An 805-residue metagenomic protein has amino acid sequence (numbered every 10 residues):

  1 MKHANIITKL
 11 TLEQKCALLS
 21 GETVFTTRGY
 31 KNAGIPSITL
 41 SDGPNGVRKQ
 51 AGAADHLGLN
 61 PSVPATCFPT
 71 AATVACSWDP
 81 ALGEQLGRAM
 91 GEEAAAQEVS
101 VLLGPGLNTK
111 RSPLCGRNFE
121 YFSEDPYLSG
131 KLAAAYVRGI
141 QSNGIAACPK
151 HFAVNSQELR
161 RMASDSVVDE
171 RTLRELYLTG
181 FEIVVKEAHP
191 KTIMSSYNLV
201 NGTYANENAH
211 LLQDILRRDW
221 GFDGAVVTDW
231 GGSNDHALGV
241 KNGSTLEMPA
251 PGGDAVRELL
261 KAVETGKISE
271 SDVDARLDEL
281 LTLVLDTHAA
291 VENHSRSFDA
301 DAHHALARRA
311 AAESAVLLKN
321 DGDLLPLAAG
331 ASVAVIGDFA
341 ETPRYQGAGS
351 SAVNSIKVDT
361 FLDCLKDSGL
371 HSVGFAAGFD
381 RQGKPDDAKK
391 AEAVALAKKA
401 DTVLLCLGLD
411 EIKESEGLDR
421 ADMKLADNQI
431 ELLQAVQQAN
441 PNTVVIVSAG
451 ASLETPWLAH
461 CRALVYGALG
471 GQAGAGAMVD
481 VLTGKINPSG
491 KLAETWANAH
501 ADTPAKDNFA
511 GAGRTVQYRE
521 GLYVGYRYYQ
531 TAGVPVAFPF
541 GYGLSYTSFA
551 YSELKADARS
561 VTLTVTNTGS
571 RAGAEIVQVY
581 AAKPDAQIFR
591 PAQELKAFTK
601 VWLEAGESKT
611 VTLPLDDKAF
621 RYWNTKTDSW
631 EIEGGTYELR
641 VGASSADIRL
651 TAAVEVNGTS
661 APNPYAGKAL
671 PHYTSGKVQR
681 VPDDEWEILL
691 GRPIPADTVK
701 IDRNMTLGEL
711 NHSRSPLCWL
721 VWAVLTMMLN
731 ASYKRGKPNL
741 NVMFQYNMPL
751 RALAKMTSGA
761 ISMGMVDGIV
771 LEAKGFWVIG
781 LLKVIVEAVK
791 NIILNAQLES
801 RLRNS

Functional and structural regions predicted by a protein language model:
M1-K618, Y622, T636-R640, S645 (+3 more regions): Glycoside hydrolase catalytic-domain context in secreted enzymes
L12, V24, E264, T282-L285 (+11 more regions): Generic surface-pattern signal
D617-P664: Terminal connector regions
A652-W722: Charged, amphipathic alpha-helical linkers/stalks
N711, C718-Y733, T757, M765: N-terminal, non-catalytic alpha-helical interaction modules of very large eukaryotic scaffold proteins
G736-S805: C-terminal non-catalytic accessory extensions
